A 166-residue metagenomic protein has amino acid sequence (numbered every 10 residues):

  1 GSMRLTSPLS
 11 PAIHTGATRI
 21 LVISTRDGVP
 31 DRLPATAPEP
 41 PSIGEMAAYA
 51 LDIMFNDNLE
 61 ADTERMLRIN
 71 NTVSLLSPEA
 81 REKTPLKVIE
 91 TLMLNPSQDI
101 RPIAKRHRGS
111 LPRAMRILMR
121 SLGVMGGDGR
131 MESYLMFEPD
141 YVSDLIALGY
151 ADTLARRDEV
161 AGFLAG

Functional and structural regions predicted by a protein language model:
G1-G166: Patatin-like phospholipase
